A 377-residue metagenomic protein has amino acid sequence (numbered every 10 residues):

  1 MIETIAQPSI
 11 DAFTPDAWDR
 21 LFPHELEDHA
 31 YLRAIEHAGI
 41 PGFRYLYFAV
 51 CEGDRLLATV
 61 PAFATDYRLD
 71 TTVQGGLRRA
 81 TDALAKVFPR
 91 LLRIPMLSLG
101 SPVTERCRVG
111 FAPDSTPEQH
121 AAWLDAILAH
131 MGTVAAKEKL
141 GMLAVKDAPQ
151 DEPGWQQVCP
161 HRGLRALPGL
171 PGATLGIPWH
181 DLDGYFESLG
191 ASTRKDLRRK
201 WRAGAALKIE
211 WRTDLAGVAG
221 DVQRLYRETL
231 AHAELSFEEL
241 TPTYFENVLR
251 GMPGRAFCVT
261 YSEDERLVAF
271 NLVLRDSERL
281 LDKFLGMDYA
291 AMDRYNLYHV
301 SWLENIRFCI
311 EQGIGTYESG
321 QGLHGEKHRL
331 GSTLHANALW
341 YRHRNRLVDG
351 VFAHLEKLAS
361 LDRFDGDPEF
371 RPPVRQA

Functional and structural regions predicted by a protein language model:
I2-R78, G132-T133, G141-R294, R375: A conserved beta-strand-loop-helix scaffold within acyl/acetyltransferase catalytic domains
F43-L46, C51-E52, L57, F63-R165 (+1 more regions): Acyl-donor binding region in acyl/amide transferases
F88, W179, R224-R227, D288 (+3 more regions): Generic signal for short, ordered secondary-structure residues within or immediately flanking folded domains
S115-P117, L140, Y185, Y289-M292 (+5 more regions): A short, structure-level motif marking secondary-structure boundaries and short turns
R202, G220, R224, L230-A233 (+6 more regions): C-terminal catalytic domain of photolyase/cryptochrome flavoproteins, centering on the FAD-binding pocket
